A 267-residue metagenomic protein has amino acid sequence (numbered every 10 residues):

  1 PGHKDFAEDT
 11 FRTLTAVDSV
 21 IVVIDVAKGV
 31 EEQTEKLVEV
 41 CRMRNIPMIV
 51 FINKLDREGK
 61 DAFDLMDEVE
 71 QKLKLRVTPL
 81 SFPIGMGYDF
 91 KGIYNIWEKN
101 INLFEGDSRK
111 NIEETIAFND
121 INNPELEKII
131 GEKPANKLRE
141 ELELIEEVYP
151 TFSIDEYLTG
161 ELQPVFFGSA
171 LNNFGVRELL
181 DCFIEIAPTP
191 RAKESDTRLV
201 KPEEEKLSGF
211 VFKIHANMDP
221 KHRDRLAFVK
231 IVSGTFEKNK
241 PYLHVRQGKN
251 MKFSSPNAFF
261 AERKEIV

Functional and structural regions predicted by a protein language model:
P1-V267: Structural and coupling elements of P-loop NTPases
